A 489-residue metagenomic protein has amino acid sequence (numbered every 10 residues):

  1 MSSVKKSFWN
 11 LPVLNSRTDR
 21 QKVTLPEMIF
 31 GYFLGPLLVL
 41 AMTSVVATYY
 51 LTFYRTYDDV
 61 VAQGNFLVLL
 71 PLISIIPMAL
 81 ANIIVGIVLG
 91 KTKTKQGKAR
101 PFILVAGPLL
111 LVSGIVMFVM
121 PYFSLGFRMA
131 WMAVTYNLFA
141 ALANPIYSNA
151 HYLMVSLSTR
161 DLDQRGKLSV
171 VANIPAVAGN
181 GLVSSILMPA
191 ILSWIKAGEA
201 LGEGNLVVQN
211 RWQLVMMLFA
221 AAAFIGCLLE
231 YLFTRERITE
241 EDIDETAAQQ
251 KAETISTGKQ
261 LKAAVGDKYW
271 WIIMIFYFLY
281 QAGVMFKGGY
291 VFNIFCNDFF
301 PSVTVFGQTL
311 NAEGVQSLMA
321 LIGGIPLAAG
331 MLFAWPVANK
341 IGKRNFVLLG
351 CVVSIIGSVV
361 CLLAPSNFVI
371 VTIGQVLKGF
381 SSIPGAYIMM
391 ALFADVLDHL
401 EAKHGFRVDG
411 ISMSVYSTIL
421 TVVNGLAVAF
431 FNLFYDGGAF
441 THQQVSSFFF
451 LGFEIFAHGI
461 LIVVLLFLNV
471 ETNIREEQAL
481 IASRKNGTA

Functional and structural regions predicted by a protein language model:
M1-L25, P121-V134, Y147, H151-F292 (+3 more regions): Intracellular loop-helix junctions on the cytosolic face of multi-pass helical membrane proteins
A47-L67, G289-G314: Short amphipathic helix-loop junctions that connect adjacent transmembrane helices in Major Facilitator Superfamily/SLC
L67-T92, V112, L321-F333: Central cavity-lining transmembrane alpha-helices of secondary-active solute carriers, predominantly the Major
P77-A79, L110, S169-L192, G323 (+1 more regions): Glycine-rich segments within core transmembrane alpha-helices of 12-TM secondary carriers
K91-L109, N339-C351, H404-G405: Cytoplasmic membrane-interface "Motif A"-like loop-to-helix N-cap segments of 12-TM Major Facilitator Superfamily
F102-G126, V352-S366: C-terminal ends and interior cores of transmembrane alpha-helices in multi-pass membrane transporters/permeases
S113-V116, M120-Y147, V369-I388, L392: Hydrophobic core of transmembrane alpha-helices in multi-pass small-molecule transporters, especially MFS/SLC-type
P145-T159, P384-K403: Intracellular juxtamembrane helix-capping segments at the cytosolic ends of symmetry-related transmembrane helices
